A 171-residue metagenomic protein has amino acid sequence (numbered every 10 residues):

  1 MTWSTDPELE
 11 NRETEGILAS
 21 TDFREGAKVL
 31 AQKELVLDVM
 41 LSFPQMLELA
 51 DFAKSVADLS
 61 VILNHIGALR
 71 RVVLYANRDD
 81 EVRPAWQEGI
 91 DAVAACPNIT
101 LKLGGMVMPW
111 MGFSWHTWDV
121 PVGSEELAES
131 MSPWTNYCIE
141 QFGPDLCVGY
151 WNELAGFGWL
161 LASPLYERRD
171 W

Functional and structural regions predicted by a protein language model:
M1, V29-D38, S60-I62, N98-K102 (+1 more regions): Structural preference for beta-strand elements that scaffold enzyme active sites
M1-Q45, A50-K54, G67, E81 (+1 more regions): Active-site gating/metal-coordination segments in enzymes
T5-P7, P44-E48, A68-V72, V107-M111 (+1 more regions): Active-site environment of divalent metal-dependent phosphoester hydrolases
F23-A27, H65, W110-G112, Y166: Short amphipathic alpha-helical segments, especially helix-boundary/capping motifs
D38, R71-R78: Short, charged, low-hydrophobicity "junction" segments
S55-V56, Q141: Alpha-helical structural context
D58-L69: Acidic, His- and aromatic-enriched active-site or binding-groove loops in soluble protein domains that engage sugars
Y75-W171: H/E-rich (His + Asp/Glu) clusters that bind or coordinate divalent metals
